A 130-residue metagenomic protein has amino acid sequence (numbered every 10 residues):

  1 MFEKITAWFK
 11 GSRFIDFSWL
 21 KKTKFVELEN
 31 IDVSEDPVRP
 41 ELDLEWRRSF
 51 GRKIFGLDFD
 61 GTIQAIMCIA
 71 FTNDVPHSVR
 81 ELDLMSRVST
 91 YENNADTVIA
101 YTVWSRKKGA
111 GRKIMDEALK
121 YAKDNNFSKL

Functional and structural regions predicted by a protein language model:
F2-S49, G56: Short amphipathic alpha-helix that is part of the acyltransferase structural core
V26, E81-D83, I114-A118: "Short basic amphipathic alpha-helical interaction patches in structured regions
E41-W46, G51-F55, D83-Y91, E117: Short secondary-structure capping micro-motifs at structural edges
L44-D60, A65, A70-H77: A short helix-loop-beta-strand connector motif used in the catalytic cores of GNAT acetyltransferases and, in some
C68-V98: Conserved acyl-donor/pantetheine-binding loop and adjacent beta-alpha core of acyl/acetyltransferases and related
N93-G109: Alpha-helix-centered segments that form part of catalytic cores
V98, K123-L130: Conserved GNAT acetyl-CoA-binding A-motif
S105-A122: Conserved acetyl-CoA-binding loop-helix of GNAT-fold acetyltransferases
